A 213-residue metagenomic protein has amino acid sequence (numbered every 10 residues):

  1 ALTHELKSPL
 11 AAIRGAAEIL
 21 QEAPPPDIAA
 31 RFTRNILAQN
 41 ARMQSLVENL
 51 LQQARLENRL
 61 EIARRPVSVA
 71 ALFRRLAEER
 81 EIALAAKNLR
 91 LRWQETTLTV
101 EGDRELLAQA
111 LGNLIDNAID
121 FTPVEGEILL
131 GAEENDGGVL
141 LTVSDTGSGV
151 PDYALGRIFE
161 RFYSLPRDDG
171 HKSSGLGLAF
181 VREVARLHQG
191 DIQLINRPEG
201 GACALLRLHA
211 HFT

Functional and structural regions predicted by a protein language model:
N35-M43: Short alpha-helical segment of the dimerization/phosphotransfer core of two-component systems
E57-A63, E95, T99-G102: Conserved micro-motifs of the catalytic ATP-binding
A63-E78: A conserved beta-strand-to-alpha-helix junction within the catalytic ATP-binding
E81-W93: Short conserved segments within the C-terminal catalytic ATPase subdomain
A118-I119: Short helix-loop "hinge" at the ATP-lid/N-box region of the Bergerat-fold HATPase_c
V150-F162: Short conserved segment of the HATPase_c
